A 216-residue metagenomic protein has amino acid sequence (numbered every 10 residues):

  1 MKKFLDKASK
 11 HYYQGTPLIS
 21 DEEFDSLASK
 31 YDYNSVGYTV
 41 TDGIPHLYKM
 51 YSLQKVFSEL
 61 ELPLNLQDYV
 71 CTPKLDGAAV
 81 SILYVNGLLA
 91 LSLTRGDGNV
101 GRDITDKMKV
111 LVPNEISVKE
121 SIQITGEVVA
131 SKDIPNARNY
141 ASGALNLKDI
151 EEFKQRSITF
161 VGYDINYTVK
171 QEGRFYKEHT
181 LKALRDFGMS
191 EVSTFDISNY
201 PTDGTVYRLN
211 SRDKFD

Functional and structural regions predicted by a protein language model:
M1-I116, N139-S142, N146, R208 (+1 more regions): Phosphate/adenylate-binding "loop-and-lid" substructures adjacent to NTP/NAD/dNTP-binding pockets in NTP-dependent
L60, R102-D103, M108, G126-V128 (+1 more regions): Long, charge-dense accessory insertions within large macromolecular proteins
Q67-Y69, A78-V80, E120-G126, R156-I158: Generic beta-strand structural signal
V110-I116, S121-V128: Glycine- and acidic-residue-rich phosphate-binding/metal-coordinating active-site segment common to enzymes that handle
